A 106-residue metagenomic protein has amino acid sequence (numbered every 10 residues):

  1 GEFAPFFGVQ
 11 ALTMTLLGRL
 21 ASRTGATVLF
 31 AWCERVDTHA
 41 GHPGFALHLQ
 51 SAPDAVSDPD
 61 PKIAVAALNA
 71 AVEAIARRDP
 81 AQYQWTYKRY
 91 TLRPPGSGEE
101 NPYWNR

Functional and structural regions predicted by a protein language model:
G1-R106: Non-catalytic C-terminal accessory region of glycerolipid acyltransferases and related lyso-lipid remodeling enzymes
